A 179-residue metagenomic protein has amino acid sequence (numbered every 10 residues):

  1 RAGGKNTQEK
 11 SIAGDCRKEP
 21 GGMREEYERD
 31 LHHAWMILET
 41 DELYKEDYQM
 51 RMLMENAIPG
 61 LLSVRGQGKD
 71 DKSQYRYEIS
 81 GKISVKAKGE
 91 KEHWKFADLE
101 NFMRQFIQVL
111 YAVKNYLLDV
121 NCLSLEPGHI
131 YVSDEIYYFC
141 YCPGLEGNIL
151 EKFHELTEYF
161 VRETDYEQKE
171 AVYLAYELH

Functional and structural regions predicted by a protein language model:
E26-Y27, H33-L99: Conserved structural core of kinase catalytic domains
D47-A57, E90-V120, H154-F160: Conserved kinase catalytic-core helix
K69, S73, Y116-N121: Catalytic core regions of nucleotide second-messenger enzymes
D119-H129: Conserved catalytic-loop position in the HRD/HxD motif
N121, V132-H179: C-lobe/activation-segment region of protein kinase-like
